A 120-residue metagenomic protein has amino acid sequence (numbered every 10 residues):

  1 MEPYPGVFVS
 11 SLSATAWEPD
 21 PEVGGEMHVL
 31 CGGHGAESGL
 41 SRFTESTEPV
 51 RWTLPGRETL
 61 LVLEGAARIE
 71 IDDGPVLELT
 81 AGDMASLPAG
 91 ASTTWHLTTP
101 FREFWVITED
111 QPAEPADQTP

Functional and structural regions predicted by a protein language model:
M1-R42, T119-P120: A short, N-terminal "cap"/entry segment at the start of jelly-roll beta-barrel domains of the cupin/DSBH fold
H34-P55, A89: Conserved short histidine dyad/triad with adjacent acidic residue
G39, P75-L77: Short beta-strand segments
L54-I69: Short, conserved beta-strand element in jelly-roll/cupin
V76, A89-A113: Ligand-binding loop in jelly-roll beta-barrel domains
